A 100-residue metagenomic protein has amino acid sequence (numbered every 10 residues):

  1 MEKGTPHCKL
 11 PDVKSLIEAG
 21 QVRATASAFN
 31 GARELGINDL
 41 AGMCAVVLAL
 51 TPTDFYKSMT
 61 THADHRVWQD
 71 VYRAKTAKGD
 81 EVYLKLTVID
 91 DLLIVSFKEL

Functional and structural regions predicted by a protein language model:
M1-L100: Ribonuclease/tRNase effector modules and their secretory precursors
